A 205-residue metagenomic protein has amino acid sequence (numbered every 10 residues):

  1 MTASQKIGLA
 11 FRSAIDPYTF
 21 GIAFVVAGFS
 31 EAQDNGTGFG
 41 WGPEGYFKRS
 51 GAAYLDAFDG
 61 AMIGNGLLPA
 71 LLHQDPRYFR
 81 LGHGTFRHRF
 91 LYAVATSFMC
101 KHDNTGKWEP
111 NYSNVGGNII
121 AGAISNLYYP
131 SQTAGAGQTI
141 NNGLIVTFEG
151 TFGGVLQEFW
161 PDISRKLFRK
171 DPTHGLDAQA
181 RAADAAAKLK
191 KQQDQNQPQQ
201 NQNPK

Functional and structural regions predicted by a protein language model:
M1-R49, H88-K107, Y129, I145 (+1 more regions): N-terminal targeting leaders of membrane proteins
A10-E31, G51-A70, Y112-L127, I140-Q157: Hydrophobic alpha-helical membrane-anchor/signal-helix detector
F47-F98: Mid-length scaffold segments of soluble, non-membrane domains
H73-G84, P110-I124, P172-A183: Alpha-helical membrane-embedding segments and immediately adjacent membrane-interface amphipathic helices
R77-F90, G106-V115, G135-G143: Internal alpha-helical transmembrane segments of multi-pass membrane proteins
N126-A136: Membrane-helix boundary connector in multi-pass membrane proteins
